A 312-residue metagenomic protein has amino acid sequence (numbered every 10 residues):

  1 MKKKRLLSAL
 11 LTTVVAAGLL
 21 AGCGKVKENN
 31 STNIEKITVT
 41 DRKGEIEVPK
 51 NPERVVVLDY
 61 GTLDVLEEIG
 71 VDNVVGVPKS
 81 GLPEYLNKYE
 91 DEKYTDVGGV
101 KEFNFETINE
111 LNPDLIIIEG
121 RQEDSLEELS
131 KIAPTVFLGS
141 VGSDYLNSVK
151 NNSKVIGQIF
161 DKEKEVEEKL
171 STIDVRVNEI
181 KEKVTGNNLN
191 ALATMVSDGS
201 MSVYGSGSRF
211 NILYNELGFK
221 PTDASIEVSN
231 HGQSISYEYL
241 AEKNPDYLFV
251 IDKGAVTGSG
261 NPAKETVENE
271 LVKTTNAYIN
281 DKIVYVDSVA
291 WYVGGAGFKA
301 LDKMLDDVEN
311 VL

Functional and structural regions predicted by a protein language model:
K2-L6, L11, G22-G61, K164-L192 (+3 more regions): Bacterial Sec-exported substrate-binding components of ABC uptake systems
T12-G18: Bacterial N-terminal signal peptides
D41-K43, V97-N104, E227-Y237: Short helix-initiation/N-cap motifs at beta->coil->alpha
R54, D246-L312: Structured C-terminal subdomain patch of bacterial secreted/periplasmic proteins
R54, D59-T107: A short, structured surface patch at a secondary-structure boundary
G81-Y85, V203-G232: Alpha-helical, coiled-coil/dimerization segments enriched in small aliphatic residues
N112-I118, P134, L240, N244-L248: Proline-aspartate-enriched helix->loop->beta-strand connector
E128-D198, K282, G294-L312: Extracytoplasmic substrate-binding proteins
